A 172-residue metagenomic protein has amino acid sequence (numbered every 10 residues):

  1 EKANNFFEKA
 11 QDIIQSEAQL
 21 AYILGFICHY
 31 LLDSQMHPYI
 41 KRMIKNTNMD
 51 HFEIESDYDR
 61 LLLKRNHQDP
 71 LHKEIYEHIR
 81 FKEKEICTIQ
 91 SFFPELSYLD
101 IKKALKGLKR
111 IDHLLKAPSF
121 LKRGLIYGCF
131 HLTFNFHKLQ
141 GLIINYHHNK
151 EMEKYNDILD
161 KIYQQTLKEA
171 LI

Functional and structural regions predicted by a protein language model:
E1-I172: N-terminal leader/auxiliary helical segments
